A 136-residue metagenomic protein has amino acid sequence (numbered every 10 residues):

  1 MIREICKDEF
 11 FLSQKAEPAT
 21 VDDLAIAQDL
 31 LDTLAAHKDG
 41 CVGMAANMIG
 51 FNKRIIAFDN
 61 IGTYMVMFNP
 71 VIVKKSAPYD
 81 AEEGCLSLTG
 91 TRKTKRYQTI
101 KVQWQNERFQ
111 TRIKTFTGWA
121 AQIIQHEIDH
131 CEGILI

Functional and structural regions predicted by a protein language model:
M1-I136: Positively charged
